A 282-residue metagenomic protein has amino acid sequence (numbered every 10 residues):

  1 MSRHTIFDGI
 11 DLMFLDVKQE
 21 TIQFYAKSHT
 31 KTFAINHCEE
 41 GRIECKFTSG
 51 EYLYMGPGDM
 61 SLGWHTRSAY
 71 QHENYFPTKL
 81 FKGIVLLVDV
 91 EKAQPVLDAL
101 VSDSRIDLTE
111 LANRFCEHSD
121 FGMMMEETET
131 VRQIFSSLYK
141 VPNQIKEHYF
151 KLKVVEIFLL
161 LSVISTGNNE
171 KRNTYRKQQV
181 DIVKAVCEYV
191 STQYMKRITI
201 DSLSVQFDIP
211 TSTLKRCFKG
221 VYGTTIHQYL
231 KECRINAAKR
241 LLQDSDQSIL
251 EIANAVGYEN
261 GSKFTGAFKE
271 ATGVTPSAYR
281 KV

Functional and structural regions predicted by a protein language model:
M1-I6: A short, N-terminal "cap"/entry segment at the start of jelly-roll beta-barrel domains of the cupin/DSBH fold
M13-K31, H65-E73, P77: Conserved short histidine dyad/triad with adjacent acidic residue
H29-E51, D59-M60, D89-V90: Glycine- and acidic-residue-biased ligand/ion/polar-headgroup-sensing regions
K46, G56-R176, I200, V205-T211 (+3 more regions): Alpha-helical bundle regulatory/interaction domains
F150, V190, L214: Conserved hydrophobic/aromatic pocket- or pore-lining residues that grip, position, or stack substrates in active sites
K184-T192, K196-S204, G220-S262, K281-V282: Terminal helix-turn-helix DNA-binding modules in bacterial transcription factors
L214, F218, K263-F264, F268: Short hydrophobic/aromatic patch on the recognition helix
Q243, T265-V282: …primarily DNA-binding HTH/wHTH and HhH modules…
